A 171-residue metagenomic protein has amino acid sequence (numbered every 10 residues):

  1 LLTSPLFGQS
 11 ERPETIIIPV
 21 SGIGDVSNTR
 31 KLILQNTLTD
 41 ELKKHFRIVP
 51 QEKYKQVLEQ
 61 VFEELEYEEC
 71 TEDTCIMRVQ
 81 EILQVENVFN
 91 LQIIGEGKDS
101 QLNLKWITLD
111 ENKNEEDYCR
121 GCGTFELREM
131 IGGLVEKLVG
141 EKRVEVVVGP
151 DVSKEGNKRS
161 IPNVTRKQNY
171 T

Functional and structural regions predicted by a protein language model:
L1-F7: C-terminal segment of classical bacterial N-terminal signal peptides
L2, E64, K113-E116: Processing junctions and N-termini across compartments
G8-I16, R30-N36, R78-L83, G95-D99 (+1 more regions): C-terminal/domain-edge helix-coil "capping" segments
P13-D25, Q56-V61: Acidic/histidine-rich, surface-exposed loop or edge segments in extracytoplasmic proteins
G22-D25, Y54-Q56, I94-K98, C122-T124: Solvent-exposed loop/turn segments at secondary-structure junctions within structured extracellular/periplasmic domains
L32, H45-N90, I94-G97, N103: Short, solvent-exposed, polar/charged sequence segments at loop or secondary-structure edges
T39-V49, E111: Structural alpha-beta junctions
